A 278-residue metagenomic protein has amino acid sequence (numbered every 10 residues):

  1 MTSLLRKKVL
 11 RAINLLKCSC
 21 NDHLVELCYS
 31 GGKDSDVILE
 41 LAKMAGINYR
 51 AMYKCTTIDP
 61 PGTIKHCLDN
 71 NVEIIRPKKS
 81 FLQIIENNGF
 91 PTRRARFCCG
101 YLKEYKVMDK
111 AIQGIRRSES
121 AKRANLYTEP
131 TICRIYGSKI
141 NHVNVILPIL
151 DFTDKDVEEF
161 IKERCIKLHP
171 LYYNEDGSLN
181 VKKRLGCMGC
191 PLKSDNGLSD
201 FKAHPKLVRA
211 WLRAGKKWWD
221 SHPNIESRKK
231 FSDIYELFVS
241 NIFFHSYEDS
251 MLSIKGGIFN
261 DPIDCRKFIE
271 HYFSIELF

Functional and structural regions predicted by a protein language model:
M1-E163: ATP-dependent adenylation/nucleotidyltransferase module used to activate substrates
I161-L171: A conserved helix-loop-beta module that forms one wall/lid of the active-site cleft in ATP-utilizing catalytic domains
H169, Y173-F278: ATP/NTP-dependent adenylation/nucleotidyl-transfer catalytic domains that generate, transfer, or process NMP-activated
